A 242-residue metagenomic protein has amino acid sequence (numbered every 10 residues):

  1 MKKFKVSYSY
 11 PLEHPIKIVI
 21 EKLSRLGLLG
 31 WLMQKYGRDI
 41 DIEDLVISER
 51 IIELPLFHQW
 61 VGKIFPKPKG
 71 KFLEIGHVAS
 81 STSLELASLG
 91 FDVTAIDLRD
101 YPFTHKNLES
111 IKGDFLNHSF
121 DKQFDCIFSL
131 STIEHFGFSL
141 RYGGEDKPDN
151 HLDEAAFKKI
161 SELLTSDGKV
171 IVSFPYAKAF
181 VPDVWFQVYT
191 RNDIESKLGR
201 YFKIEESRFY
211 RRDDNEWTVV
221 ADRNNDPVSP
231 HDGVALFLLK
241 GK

Functional and structural regions predicted by a protein language model:
M1-L45, D232-L236: Membrane-proximal basic amphipathic "stem/tether" segments
S48-K69: Conserved alpha-helix/loop element of class I SAM-dependent methyltransferases that forms part of the SAM/SAH-binding
K71-H118: Class I SAM-dependent methyltransferase SAM/SAH-binding core
L116-F128: A short acidic, Gly/Pro-enriched loop at the edge of an enzyme's catalytic core that lines a small-molecule cofactor
F128-S131, G137: A conserved beta-strand element that flanks and buttresses the S-adenosyl-L-methionine
D146-S166: A short glycine-rich, Lys/Arg-flanked "PGG" loop and its adjoining helix->strand segment in the class I
D167-P175: Conserved beta-strand signature within the Rossmann-like core of class I S-adenosyl-L-methionine
R191-K242: Class I S-adenosyl-L-methionine
